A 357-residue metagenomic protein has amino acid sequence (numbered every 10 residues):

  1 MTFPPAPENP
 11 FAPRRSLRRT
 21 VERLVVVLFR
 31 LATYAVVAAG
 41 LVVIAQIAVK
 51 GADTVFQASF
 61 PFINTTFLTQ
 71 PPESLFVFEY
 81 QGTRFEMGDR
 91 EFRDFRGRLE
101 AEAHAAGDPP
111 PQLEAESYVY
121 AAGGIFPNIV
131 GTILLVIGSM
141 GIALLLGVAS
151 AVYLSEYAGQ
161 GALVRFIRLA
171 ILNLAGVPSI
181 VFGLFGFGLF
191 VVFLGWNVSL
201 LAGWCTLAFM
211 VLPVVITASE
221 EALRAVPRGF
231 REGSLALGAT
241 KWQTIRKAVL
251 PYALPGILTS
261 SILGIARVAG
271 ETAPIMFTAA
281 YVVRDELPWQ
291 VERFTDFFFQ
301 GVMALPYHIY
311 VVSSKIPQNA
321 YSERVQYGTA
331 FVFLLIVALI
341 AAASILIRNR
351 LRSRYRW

Functional and structural regions predicted by a protein language model:
M1-T33, I345-W357: Transmembrane alpha-helical segments of polytopic membrane transport and secretion proteins
A35, A122-Y153: Transmembrane alpha-helix signature in integral membrane proteins
L41, A45-A122, T295-D296: Short membrane-interfacial helix/loop motifs at transmembrane-helix boundaries
P71, I275-F333: Interhelical loop and adjacent transmembrane-helix boundary motif in polytopic membrane transport permeases
S139-I171, V192, I345-S353: Transmembrane-helix boundary motif in ABC transporter permease subunits
I171-A208: Generic hydrophobic transmembrane alpha-helix motif, especially the helices
A218, K241-Y281: Transmembrane alpha-helices
